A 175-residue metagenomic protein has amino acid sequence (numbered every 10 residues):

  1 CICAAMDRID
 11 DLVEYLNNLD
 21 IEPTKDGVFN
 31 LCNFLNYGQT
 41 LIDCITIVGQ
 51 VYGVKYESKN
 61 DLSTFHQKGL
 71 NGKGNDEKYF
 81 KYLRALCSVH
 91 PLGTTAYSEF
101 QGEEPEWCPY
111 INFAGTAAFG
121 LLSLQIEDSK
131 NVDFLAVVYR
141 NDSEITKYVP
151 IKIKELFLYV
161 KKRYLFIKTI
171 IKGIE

Functional and structural regions predicted by a protein language model:
C1-L70, A117-E175: Amphipathic alpha-helical interface segments
K68-F100: Histidine-centered, metal-coordinating catalytic motifs and their short helical/loop contexts
G93, Y97-P109, G115-G120, Q125-N131: Long amphipathic alpha-helical segments that form oligomerization/scaffold cores
